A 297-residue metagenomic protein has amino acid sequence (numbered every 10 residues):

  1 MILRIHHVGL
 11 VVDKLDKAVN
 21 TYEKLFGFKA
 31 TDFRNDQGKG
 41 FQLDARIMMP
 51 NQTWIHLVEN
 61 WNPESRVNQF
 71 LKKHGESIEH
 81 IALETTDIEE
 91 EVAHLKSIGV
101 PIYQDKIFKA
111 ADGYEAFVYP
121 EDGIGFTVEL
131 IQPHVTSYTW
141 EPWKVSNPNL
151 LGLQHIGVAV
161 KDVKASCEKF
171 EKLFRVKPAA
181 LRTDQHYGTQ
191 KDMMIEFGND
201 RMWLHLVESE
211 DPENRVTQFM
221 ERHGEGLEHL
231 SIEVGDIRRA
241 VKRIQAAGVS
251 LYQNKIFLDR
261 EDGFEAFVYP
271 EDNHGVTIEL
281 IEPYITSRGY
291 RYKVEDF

Functional and structural regions predicted by a protein language model:
M1-G9, D16, N20-N62: An N-terminus-focused feature that recognizes amino-terminal "leader" regions
M1-V19, I78-T85, P133-C167, E225-L230 (+1 more regions): N-terminal beta-strand motif that seeds the catalytic metal site of vicinal oxygen chelate
R4-D13, A45-T53, V67-V92, G152-K161 (+2 more regions): Vicinal oxygen chelate
R4-I5, G9-L15, L25, K29 (+4 more regions): Surface-exposed interaction/gating patches
D16-R34, G38, K73-E76, T86-P101 (+6 more regions): Extended intrinsically disordered, low-complexity coil regions enriched in Ser, Thr, Gly, Ala and often Pro
A18, K29-T31, T53-H56, P63-R66 (+9 more regions): Short loop/beta submotifs within extracellular cysteine-rich repeat domains
R46-P50, W54-N62, Q185-H186, M194-D211: A glycine-rich, hydrophobic loop/mini-helix early in the fold
E89-N149, K191-W203, R238-F297: Vicinal oxygen chelate
